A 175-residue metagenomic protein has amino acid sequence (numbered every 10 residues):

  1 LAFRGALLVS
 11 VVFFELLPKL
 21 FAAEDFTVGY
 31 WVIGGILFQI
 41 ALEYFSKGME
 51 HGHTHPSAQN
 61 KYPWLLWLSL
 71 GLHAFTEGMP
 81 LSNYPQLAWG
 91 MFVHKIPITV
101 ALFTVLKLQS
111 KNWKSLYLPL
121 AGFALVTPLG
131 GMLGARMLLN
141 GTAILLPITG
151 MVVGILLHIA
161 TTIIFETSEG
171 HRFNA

Functional and structural regions predicted by a protein language model:
L1-A175: Intrinsically disordered, metal-sensing/regulatory segments
